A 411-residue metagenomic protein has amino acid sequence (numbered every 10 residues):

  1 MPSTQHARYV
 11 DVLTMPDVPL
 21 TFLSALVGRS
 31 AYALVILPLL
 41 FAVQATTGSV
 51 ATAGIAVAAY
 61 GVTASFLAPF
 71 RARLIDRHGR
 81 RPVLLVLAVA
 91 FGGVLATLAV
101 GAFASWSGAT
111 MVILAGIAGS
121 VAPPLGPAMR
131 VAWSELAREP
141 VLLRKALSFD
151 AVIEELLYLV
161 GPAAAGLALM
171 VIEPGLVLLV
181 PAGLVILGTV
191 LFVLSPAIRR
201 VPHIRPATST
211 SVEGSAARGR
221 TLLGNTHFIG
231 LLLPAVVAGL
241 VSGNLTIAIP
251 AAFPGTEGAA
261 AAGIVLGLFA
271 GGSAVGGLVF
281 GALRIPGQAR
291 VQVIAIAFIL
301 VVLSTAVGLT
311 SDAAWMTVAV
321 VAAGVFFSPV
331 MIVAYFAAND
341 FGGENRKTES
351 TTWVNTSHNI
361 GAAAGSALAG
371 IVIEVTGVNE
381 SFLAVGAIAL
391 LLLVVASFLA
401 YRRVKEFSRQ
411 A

Functional and structural regions predicted by a protein language model:
T4-S65, R218, L222-G267: Helix-loop boundary and gating motifs at the non-cytosolic
F66-R80, L169, V275-A289, I373: Helix-to-loop junctions at the C-terminal end of transmembrane segments in multipass secondary transporters
V89-S105, I299-S311: C-terminal ends and interior cores of transmembrane alpha-helices in multi-pass membrane transporters/permeases
G116-L156: Cytoplasmic helix-loop-helix junction between adjacent transmembrane helices in 12-TM secondary transporters
P123-R138, I249, P329-G342: Intracellular juxtamembrane helix-capping segments at the cytosolic ends of symmetry-related transmembrane helices
M170-G183, A260, I371-L390: A membrane-interface helix-boundary motif in multi-pass transporters
R290-A334: C-terminal transmembrane helical hairpin of 12-TM major facilitator-type secondary transporters
N345-T376: A late C-terminal transmembrane helix in Major Facilitator Superfamily
